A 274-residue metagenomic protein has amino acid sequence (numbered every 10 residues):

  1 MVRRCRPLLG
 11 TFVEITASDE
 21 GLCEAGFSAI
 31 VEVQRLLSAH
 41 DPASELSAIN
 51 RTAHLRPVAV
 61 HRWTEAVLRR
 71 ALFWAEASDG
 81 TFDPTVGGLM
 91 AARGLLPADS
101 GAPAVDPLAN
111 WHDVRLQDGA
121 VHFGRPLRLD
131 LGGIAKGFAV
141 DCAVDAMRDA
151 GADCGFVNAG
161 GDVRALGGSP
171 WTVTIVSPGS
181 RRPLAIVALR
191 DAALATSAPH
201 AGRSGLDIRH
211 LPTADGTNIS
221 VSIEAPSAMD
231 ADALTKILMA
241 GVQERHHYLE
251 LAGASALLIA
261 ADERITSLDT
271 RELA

Functional and structural regions predicted by a protein language model:
M1-A274: Mature catalytic core of soluble alpha/beta enzymes
